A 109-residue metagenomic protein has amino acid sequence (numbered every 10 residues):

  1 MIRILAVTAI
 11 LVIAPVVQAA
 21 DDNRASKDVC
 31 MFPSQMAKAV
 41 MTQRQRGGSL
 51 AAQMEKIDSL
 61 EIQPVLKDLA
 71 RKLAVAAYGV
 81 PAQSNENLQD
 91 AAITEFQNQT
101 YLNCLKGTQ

Functional and structural regions predicted by a protein language model:
M1-T8: Sec-dependent signal peptide recognition, specifically the positively charged N-region followed immediately by
A14-V16: N-terminal signal peptide c-region/cleavage motif recognized by signal peptidases
A19-I57: N-terminal secretory signal peptides
G48-Q109: Compact alpha-helical subdomains of small soluble proteins
